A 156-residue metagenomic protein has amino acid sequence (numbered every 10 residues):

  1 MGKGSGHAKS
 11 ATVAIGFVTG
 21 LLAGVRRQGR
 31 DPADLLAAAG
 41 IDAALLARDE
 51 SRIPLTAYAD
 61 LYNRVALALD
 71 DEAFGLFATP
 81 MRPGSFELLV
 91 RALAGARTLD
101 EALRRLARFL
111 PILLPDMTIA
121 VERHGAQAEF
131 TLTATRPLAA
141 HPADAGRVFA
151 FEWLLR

Functional and structural regions predicted by a protein language model:
M1-T131, A145, W153: N-terminal low-complexity or simple alpha-helical regulatory segments that function as activation/interaction modules
L132-L138: Conserved short histidine dyad/triad with adjacent acidic residue
A139-R156: Core beta-strand-centered patch of the WYL/Sm-like small regulatory domain
